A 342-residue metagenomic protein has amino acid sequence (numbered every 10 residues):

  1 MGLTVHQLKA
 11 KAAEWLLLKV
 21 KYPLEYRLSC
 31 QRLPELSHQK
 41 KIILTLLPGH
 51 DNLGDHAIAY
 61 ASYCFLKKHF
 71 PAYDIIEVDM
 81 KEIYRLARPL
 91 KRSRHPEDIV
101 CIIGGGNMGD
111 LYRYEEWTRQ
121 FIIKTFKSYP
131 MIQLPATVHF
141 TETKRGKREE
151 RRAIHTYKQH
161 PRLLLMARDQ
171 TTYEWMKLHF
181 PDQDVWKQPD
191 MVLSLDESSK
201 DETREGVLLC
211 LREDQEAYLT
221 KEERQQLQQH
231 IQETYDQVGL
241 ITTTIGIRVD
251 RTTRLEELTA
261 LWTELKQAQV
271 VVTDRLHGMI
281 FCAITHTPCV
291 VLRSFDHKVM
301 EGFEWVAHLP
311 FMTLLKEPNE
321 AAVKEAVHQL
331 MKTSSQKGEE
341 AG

Functional and structural regions predicted by a protein language model:
M1-G342: Active-site anion-handling motifs in enzyme catalytic cores
